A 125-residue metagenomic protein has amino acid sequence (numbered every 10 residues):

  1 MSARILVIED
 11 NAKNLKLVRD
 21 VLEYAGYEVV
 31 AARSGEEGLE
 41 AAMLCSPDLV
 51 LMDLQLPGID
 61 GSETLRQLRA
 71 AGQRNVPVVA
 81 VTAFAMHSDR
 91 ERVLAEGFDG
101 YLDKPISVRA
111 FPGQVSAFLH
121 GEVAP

Functional and structural regions predicted by a protein language model:
E9: Conserved acidic carboxylate
K13, S34-E37, D60-R66: Acidic catalytic/metal-coordinating carboxylates
K16-Y24: Charged docking surfaces used in two-component/phosphorelay signaling
G26-R33, A41: Short hydrophobic/Thr-rich beta-strand motif most characteristic of the beta2 strand and flanking loop of CheY-like
E40, S62-N75: Short amphipathic alpha-helix used as the core "switch/output" element in two-component signaling
C45-L51, L56: Active-site beta3 strand of CheY-like receiver
P57, M86: The feature encodes the CheY-like receiver
